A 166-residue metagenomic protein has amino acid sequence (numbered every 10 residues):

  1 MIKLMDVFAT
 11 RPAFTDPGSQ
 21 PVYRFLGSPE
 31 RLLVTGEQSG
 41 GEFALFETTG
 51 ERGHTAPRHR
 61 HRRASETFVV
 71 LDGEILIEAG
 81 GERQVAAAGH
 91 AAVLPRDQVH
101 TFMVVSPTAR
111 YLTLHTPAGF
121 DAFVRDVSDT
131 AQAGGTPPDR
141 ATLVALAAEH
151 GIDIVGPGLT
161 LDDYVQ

Functional and structural regions predicted by a protein language model:
M1-F43, G134-Q166: A short, N-terminal "cap"/entry segment at the start of jelly-roll beta-barrel domains of the cupin/DSBH fold
F14-D16, G81-V99: Short acidic-glycine-tyrosine-enriched beta hairpin
D16, E30-T35, F46-H61: Conserved short histidine dyad/triad with adjacent acidic residue
L26, H54, R62, I75 (+2 more regions): Hydrophobic small-molecule pocket/channel-lining residues, especially in calycin-type beta-barrels
L32, L45-T49, T67, R83 (+1 more regions): Conserved hydrophobic/aromatic beta-strand scaffold that supports enzyme active sites
S39, L76, R96-D121: Ligand-binding loop in jelly-roll beta-barrel domains
L45-E51, R60-A79, L114-H115: Short, conserved beta-strand element in jelly-roll/cupin
P107-D153: A contiguous, mid-protein "functional segment" used to position or interact with cofactors/ions or partner subunits
